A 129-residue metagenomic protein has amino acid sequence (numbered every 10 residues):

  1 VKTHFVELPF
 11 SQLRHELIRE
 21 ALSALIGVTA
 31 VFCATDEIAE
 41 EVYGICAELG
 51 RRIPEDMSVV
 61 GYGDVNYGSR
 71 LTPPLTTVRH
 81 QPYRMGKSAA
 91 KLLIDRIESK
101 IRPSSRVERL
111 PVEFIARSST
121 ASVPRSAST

Functional and structural regions predicted by a protein language model:
V1-T129: Bacterial carbohydrate/catabolite-sensing allosteric modules
